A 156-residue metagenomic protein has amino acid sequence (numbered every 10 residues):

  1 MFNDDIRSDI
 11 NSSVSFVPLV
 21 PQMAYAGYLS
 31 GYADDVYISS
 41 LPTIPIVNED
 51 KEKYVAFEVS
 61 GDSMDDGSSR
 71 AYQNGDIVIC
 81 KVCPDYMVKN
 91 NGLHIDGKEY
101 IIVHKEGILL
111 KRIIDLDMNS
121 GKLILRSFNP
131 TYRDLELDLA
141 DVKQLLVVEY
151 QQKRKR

Functional and structural regions predicted by a protein language model:
M1-N74, P84-M87, R154-K155: Short, positionally conserved secondary-structure boundary motifs
K51-R156: Acidic/glycine-rich C-terminal interaction modules and beta/coil loop segments that lie outside canonical DNA-binding
